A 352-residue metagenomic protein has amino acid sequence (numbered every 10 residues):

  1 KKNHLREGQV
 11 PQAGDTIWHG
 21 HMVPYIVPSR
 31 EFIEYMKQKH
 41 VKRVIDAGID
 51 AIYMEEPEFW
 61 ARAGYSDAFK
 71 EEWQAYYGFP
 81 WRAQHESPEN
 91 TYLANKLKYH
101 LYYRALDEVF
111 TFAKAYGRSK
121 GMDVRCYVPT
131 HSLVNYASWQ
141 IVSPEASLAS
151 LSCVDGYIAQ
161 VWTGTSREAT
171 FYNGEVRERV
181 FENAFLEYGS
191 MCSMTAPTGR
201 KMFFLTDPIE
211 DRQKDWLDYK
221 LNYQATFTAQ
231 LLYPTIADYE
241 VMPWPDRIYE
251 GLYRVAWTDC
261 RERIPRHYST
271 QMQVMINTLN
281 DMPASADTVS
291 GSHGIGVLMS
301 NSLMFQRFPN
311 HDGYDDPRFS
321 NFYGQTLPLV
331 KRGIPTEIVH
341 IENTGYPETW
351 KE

Functional and structural regions predicted by a protein language model:
K1, L106-V124, Y188-R200, V330: Surface-exposed amphipathic alpha-helices with a cationic face
K1-A47, W81-Y99, D107: Active-site-adjacent "subsite" loops/lids of carbohydrate-active enzymes
K1-W18, E55-E86, L148, Y314-D315: Aromatic- and acidic-residue-enriched segments that line the glycan-binding/catalytic groove of carbohydrate-active
P24-F59, F112, Q271-L279, S285: An active-site-proximal structural segment forming one wall of the substrate-binding cleft that immediately precedes
I45-A47, A51-I52, E56-W60, G64 (+4 more regions): Carbohydrate-recognition beta-sandwich/jelly-roll modules in extracellular/periplasmic carbohydrate-active proteins
A47-A51, G121-R125, T198-K201, P234-D238 (+3 more regions): Loop/turn elements at helix/coil->beta-strand transitions in domains of secreted/extracellular proteins
Y102-R104, R125-G324: Hydrophobic targeting/anchoring helices
D315-E352: Helical hinge/lid and interdomain linker segments adjacent to catalytic or ligand-binding clefts that mediate domain
